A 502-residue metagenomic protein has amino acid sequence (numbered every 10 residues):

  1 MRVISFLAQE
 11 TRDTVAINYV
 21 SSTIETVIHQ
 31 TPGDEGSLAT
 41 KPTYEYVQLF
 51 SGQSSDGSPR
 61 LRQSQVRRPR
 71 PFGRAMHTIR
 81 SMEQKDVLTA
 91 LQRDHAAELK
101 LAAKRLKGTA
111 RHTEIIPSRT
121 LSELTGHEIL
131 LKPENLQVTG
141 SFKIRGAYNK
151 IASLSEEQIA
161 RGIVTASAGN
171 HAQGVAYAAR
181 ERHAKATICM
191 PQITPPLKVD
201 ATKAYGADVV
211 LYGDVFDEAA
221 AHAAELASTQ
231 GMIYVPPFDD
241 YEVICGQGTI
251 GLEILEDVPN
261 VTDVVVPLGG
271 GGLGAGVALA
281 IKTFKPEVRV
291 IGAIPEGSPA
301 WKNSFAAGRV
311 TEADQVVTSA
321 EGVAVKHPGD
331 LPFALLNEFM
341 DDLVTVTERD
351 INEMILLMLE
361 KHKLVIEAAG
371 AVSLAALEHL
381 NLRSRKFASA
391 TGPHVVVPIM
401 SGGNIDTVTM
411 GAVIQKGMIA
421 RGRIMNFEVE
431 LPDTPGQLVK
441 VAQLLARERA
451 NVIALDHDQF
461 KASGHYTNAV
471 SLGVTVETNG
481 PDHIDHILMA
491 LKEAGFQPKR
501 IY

Functional and structural regions predicted by a protein language model:
T14, T23, Q63, P71 (+1 more regions): Short, positively charged and aromatic/hydrophobic N-terminal segments
I17, S22, P42-Y44: Intrinsic low-complexity, disordered N-terminal segments enriched in polar/charged/small residues
S21-S22, R67, G402: Intrinsically disordered, low-complexity segments enriched in small polar residues
G33-G36, G52, G57, G73: Residue-identity detector for glycine
I79-Y502: PLP-dependent amino-acid enzyme catalytic core
